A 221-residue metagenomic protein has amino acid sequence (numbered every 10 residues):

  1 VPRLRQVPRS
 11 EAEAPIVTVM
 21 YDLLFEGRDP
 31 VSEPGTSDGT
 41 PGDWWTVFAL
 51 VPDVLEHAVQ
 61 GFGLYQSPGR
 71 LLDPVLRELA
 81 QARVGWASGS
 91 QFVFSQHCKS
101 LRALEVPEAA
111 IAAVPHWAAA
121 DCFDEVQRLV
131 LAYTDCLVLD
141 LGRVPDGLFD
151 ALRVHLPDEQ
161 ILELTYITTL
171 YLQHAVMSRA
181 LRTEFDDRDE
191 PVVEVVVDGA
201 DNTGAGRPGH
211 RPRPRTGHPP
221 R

Functional and structural regions predicted by a protein language model:
V1-P74, R102, V196-R221: Secretory/endomembrane lumenal or extracellular ectodomains immediately following the signal peptide
G39-V47, P74-A87, L162-T165: Alpha-helical scaffold segments that form or flank carboxylate-/histidine-based iron centers
V51, L55-A58, R83-Q91, V130 (+2 more regions): Alpha-helical transition-metal enzyme core signature, strongest for iron centers
E56-H57, E78-E108: Conserved alpha-helical segments that form or flank metal/cofactor-binding pockets of metalloenzymes
L72-D73, E105-A109, P157-D158: Helix N-cap / loop-to-helix initiation motif
L104-D135: A contiguous pocket-lining binding segment that forms or flanks enzyme active sites
D124-Y166: Acidic/histidine-rich alpha-helical segments that form the ligand environment of transition-metal centers
L148, D158-N202: Preference for long, well-ordered alpha-helical segments
